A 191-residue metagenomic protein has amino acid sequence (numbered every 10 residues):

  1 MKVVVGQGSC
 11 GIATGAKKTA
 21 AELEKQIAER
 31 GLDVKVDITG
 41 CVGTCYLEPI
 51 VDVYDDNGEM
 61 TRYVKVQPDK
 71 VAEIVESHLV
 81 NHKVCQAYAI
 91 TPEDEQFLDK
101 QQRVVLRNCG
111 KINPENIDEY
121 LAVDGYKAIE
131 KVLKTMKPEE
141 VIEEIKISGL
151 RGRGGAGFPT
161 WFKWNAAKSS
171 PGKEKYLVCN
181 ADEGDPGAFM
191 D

Functional and structural regions predicted by a protein language model:
M1-D191: Feature of Fe-S/electron-transfer and energy-metabolism proteins that preferentially highlights extended coupling
